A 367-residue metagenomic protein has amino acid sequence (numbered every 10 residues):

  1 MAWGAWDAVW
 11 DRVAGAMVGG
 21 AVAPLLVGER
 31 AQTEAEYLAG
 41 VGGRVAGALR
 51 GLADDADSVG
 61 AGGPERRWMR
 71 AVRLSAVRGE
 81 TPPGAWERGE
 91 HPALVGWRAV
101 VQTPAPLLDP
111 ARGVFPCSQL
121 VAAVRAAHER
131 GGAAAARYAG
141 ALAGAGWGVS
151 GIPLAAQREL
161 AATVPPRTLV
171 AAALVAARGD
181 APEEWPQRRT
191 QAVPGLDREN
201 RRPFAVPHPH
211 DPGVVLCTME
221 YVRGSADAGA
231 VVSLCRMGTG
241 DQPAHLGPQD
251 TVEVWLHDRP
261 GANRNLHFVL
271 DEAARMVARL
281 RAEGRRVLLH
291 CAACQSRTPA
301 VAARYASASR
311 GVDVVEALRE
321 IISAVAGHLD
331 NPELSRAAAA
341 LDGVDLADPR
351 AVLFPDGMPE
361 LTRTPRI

Functional and structural regions predicted by a protein language model:
M1-D197, D211: Structured, active/binding-site neighborhoods that engage oxygen-rich ligands
R12, R297-T298, V325: Short, cationic motifs built from Arg/Lys/His that form the positively charged side of catalytic pockets
R137-A143, S296-S307: Catalytic DNA-binding helix-loop module of base-excision-repair DNA glycosylases/AP lyases
S150-Q187, Y305-R310, A326-L329, A339-A351 (+1 more regions): A compact, surface-exposed functional segment
E199-L289, R304-A340, L346: Cysteine-based protein phosphatase catalytic domain of the PTP/DSP
P212-V214, T218, E360-I367: Long, low-complexity, intrinsically disordered segments
V287-T298: Cytochrome P450 heme-iron axial ligand motif
A351-G357: A cross-kingdom feature marking charged/low-complexity
